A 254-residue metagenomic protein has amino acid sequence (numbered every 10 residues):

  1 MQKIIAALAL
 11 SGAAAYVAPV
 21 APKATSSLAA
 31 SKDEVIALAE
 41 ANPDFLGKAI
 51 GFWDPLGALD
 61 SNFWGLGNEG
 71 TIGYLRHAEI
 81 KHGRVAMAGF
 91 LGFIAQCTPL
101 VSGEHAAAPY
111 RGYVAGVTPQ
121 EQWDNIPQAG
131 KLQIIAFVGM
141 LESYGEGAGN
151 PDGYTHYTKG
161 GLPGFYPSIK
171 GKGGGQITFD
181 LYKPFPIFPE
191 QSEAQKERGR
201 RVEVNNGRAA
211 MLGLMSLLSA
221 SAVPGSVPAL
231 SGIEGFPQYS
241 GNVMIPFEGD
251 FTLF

Functional and structural regions predicted by a protein language model:
Q2-A14: Cleavable N-terminal signal peptides of Sec/SRP-targeted secreted and luminal proteins
K3, Y16-F254: Alpha-helical transmembrane segments and their helix-helix packing motifs
